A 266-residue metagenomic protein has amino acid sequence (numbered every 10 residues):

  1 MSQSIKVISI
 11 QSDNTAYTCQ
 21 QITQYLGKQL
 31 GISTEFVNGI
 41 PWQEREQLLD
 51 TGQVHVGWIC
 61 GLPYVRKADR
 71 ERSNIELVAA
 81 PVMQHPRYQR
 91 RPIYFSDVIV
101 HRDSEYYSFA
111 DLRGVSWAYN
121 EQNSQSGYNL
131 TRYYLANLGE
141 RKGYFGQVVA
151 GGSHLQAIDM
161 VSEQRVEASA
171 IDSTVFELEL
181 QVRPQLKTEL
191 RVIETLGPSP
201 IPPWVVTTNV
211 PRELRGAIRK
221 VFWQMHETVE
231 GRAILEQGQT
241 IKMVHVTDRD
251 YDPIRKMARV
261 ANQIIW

Functional and structural regions predicted by a protein language model:
S2-K6, A79-Y88, P92-F95, P184-R219 (+1 more regions): Periplasmic-binding protein-like
Q3-Q21, L214-W266: An extracytoplasmic/periplasmic, membrane-proximal ligand-sensing/linker region
S4-Q29, G39, L62, R90-A157: Bilobed "Venus flytrap"/periplasmic-binding protein-like clamshell domains and structurally analogous long
S33-W42: A short beta-strand-loop structural module common to alpha/beta enzyme folds
E44-L48, V54, Y64, Q156-M160 (+1 more regions): Short, hydrophobic alpha-helical packing/hinge segments within bilobed ligand-binding/sensory domains
L48-A110: Acidic, polar ligand-binding/catalytic clefts
W58-S73, A136-N137, S162, E167-K187: A ligand-binding cleft/hinge motif common to bilobed small-molecule-binding domains
N129-T131, A136-R141, A150-I158, S162 (+5 more regions): Hydrophobic, well-ordered secondary-structure segments that either form specific early membrane-associated helices used
